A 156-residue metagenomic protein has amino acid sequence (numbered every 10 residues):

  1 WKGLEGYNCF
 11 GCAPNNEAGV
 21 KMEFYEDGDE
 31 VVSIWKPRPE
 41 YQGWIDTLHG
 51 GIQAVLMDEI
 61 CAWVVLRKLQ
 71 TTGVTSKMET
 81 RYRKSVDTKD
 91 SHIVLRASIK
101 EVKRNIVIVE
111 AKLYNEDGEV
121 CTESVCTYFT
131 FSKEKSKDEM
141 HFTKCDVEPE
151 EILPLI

Functional and structural regions predicted by a protein language model:
W1-P39, M140-I156: Non-catalytic linker/capping segments at the edges of enzyme domains
E5, A18-V20, D29-V31, G51 (+2 more regions): A generic structural signal for short beta-strands and their flanking turns/coil linkers
C12, A54-V55, E59, W63: Short, residue-level hotspots on alpha-helical faces of the histone-fold and other alpha-helical interaction modules
V32-D58: A conserved, well-ordered hydrophobic junction motif at loop->secondary-structure transitions
I34-K36, E79-R81, R96-S98, K112 (+1 more regions): Residue-level recognition of well-ordered beta-strand positions that form the cores of beta-sheet-rich folds across
I60-V94, I99: Hydrophobic beta-strand-centered segment that forms part of the acyl-chain substrate-binding groove
D87-K89, K100-I156: HotDog/MaoC-like acyl-thioester-processing domains
